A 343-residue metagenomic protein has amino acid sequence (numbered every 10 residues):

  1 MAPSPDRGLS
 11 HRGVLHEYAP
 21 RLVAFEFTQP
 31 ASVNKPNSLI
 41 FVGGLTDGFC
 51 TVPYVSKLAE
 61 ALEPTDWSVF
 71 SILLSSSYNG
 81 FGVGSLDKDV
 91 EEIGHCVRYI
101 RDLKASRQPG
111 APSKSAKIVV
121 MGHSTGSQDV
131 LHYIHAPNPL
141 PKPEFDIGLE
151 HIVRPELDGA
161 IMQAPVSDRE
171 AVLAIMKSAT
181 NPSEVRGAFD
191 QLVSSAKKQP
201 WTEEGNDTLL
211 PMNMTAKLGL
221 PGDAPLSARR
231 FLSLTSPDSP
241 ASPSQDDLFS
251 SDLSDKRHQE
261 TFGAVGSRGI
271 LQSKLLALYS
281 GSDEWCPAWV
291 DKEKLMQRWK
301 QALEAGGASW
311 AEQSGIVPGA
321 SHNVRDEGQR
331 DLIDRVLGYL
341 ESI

Functional and structural regions predicted by a protein language model:
M1-V33, K300-A302: An N-terminal hydrophobic leader/cap segment in hydrolases
Y18-N79, Y99, A288: Short, surface-exposed "cap/lid" segments of acyl-processing enzymes
F25, S32-V33, V172, M176-E341: Serine-hydrolase catalytic core
F41-V42, Q163, V317: Alpha/beta-hydrolase
L45, S124, V166, G281-D283: Residue-level signal for short, function-critical loop segments
F49-P53, N138, R325: Short N-terminal helix/helix-N-cap motif within the alpha/beta-hydrolase-1
Y54, G82-P112, H135: Alpha/beta-hydrolase active-site loop
D102-Q199, E203-G205, L232-F249: Primarily recognizes the serine-hydrolase "nucleophile elbow" in alpha/beta-hydrolase and SGNH/GDSL folds
